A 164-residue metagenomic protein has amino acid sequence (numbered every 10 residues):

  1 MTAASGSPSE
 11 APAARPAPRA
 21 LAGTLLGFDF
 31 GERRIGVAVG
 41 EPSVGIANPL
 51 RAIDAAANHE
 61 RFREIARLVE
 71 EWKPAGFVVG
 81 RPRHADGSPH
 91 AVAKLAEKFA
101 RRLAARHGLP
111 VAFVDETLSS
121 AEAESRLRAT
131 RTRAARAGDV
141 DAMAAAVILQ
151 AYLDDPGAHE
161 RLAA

Functional and structural regions predicted by a protein language model:
M1-F28, E32-A164: Phosphate- and other anionic-substrate recognition elements at nucleic-acid/protein interfaces
